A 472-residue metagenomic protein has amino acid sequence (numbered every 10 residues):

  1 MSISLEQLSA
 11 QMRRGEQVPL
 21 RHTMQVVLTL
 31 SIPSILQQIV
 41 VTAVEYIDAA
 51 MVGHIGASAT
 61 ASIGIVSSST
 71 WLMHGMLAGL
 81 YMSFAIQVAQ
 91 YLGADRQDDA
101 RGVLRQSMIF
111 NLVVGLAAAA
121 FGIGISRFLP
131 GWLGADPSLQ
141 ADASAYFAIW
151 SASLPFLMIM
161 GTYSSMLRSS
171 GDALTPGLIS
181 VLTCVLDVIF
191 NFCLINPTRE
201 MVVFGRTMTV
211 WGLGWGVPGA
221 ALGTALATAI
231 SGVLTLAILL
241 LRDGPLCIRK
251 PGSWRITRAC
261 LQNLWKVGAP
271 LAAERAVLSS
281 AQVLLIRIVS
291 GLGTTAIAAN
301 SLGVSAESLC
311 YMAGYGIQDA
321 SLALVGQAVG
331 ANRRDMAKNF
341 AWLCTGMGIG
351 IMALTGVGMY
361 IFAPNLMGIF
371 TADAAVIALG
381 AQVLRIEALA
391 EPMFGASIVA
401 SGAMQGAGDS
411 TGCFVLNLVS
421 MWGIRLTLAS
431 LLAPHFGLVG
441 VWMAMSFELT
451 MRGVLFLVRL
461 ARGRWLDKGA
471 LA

Functional and structural regions predicted by a protein language model:
M1-S34, V88-P155, L186, P197-G268 (+2 more regions): Short alpha-helical transmembrane segments in multi-pass integral membrane proteins
V18-A50, H54-I55, S68-Q87, L112-A119 (+5 more regions): N-terminal transmembrane alpha-helices
L28-D48, I149, M160, A227-S231 (+4 more regions): Transmembrane helical elements of multi-pass membrane transporters/channels
Q38-I39, G75, G115, A119 (+12 more regions): Residue-level hotspots within the lipid-embedded alpha helices of multi-pass solute transporters
I39-A61, P130-P137, C193-P197, T207-W215 (+5 more regions): Helix-terminus/linker motif at the lipid-water interface of multi-pass membrane proteins
Y46-A50, F128, T162-M166, V188-C193 (+8 more regions): Alpha-helical transmembrane segments of multipass membrane proteins
M51-W71, P137-A145, V217-P218, L222 (+5 more regions): Interfacial/gating helices of multi-pass transporter permease domains
T60-A120, L157-P176, I286, A299-V357 (+2 more regions): Small-residue-rich hydrophobic transmembrane alpha-helices
